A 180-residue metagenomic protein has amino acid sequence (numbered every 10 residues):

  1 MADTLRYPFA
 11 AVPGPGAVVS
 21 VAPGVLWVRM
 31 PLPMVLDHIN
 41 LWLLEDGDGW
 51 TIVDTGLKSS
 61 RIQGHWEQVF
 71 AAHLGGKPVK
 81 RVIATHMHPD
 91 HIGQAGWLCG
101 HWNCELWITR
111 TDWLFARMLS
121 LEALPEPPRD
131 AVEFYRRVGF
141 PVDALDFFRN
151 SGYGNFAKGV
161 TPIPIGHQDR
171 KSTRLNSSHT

Functional and structural regions predicted by a protein language model:
M1-A10: N-terminal presequences and immediately downstream first alpha-helices
L5, G14-A17, G159-T161: Glycine-rich, flexible loop/turn motifs
R6, G56, A84-T85: A generic secondary-structure micro-motif detector that highlights 1-2 residue hydrophobic/ambivalent hotspots embedded
V12-P13, L36-H38, I163, R170-S172: Residues that act as N-cap/strand-start positions at coil-to-secondary-structure junctions
P15-K77, C104: Conserved beta-strand hairpin/beta-sheet module of binuclear metal-dependent hydrolase folds, prominently
R61, E67-S172: Active-site HxH/HxHxD metal-binding segment of metal-dependent hydrolases
K171, L175-T180: Single conserved hydrophobic/aromatic residue that forms the stacking wall/gate of nucleotide- or nucleobase-binding
